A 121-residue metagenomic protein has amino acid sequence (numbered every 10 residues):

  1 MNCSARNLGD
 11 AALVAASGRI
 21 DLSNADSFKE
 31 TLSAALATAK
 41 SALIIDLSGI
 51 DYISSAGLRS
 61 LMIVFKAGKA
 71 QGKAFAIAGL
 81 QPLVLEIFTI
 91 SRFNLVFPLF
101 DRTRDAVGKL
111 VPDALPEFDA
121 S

Functional and structural regions predicted by a protein language model:
M1-A15: Short beta-strand/loop segment at the start of cytosolic alpha/beta domains
C3, L80-E86, R102-R104: Mobile beta-alpha loop/short-helix "lid" or hinge segments that flank ligand
N7, L22, D101: Conserved strand-loop elements at the edges of beta-sheets that form or border functional pockets
L8-G9, S48, R104: Conserved catalytic submotifs in the C-terminal HATPase_c
L22-F97: Amphipathic alpha-helical interaction surfaces in cytosolic regulatory modules
D101-S121: A charged, well-structured terminal subsegment
